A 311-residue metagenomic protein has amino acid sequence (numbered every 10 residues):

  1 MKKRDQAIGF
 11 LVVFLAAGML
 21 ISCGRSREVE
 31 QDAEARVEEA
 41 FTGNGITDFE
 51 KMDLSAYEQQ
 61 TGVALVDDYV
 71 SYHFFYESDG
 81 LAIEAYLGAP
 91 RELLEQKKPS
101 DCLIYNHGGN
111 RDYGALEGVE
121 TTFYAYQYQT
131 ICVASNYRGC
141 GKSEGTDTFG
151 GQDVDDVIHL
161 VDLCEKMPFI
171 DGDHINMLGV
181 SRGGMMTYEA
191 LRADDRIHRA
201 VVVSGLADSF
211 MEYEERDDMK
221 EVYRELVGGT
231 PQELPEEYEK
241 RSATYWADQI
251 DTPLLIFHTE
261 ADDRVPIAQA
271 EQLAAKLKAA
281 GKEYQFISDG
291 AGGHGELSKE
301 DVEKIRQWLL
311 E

Functional and structural regions predicted by a protein language model:
K51-Q96: N-terminal cap/lid segment of alpha/beta-hydrolase-fold proteins
L94-S100, Y105-G145, F210: Short substrate-entry loop that stabilizes the transition state in hydrolases
A115, F210-W246, T252: Mobile cap/lid helix-loop segments that gate and shape the active-site cleft of serine hydrolases
T148-P168: Alpha/beta-hydrolase active-site loop
I170-S181: Alpha/beta-hydrolase fold nucleophile elbow
G184-D195: Short glycine-enriched nucleophile-adjacent loop and the immediately C-terminal alpha-helix near the catalytic center
I250, I256-H258, D262: Short beta-strand/loop motif that positions the catalytic acidic residue of the alpha/beta-hydrolase fold
E271, K278-E311: C-terminal catalytic histidine-bearing segment of alpha/beta-hydrolase fold enzymes
